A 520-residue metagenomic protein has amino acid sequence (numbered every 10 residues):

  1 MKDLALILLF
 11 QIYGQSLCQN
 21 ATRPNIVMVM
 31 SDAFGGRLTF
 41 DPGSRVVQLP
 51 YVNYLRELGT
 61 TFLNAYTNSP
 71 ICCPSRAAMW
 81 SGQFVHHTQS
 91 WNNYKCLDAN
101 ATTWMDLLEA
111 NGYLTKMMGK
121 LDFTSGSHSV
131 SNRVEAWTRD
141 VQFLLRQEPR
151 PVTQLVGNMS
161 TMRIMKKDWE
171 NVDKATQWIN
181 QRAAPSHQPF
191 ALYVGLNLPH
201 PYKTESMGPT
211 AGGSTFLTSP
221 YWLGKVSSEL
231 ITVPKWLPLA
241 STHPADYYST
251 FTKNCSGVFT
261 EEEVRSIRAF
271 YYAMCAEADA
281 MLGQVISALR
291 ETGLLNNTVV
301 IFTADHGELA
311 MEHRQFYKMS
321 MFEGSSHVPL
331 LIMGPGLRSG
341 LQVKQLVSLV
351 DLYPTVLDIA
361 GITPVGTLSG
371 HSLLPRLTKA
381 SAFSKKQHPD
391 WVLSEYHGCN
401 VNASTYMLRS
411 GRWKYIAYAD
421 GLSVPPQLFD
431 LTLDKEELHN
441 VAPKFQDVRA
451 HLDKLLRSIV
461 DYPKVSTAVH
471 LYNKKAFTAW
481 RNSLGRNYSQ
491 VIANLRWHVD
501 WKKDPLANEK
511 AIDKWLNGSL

Functional and structural regions predicted by a protein language model:
K2-S16: Cleavable N-terminal signal peptides of Sec/SRP-targeted secreted and luminal proteins
A21-P24, A33-V46, L145-M165, N180-Q188 (+6 more regions): Active-site-proximal cap/lid insertion segments
A33-G36, P70-I71, V85-H86, L121-T124 (+11 more regions): Short, solvent-exposed loop/turn segments at secondary-structure junctions
T39-S75, G82-Q83, E109-K116, L230-P234 (+1 more regions): Short, structured active-site-proximal loop/turn typified by the sulfatase FGly-forming signature C/S-X-P-X-R
D41-G43, G59-S81, C96-L97, M117-H128 (+5 more regions): Short, solvent-exposed turn/loop segments enriched in Gly/Ser/Thr/Pro and often Arg
A78-K174, W178-A184, T204-M207, A211-L217: Catalytic-site neighborhoods of secreted/periplasmic enzymes that process anionic sulfate/phosphate groups
F123, T210, E323-S325, S394-P443 (+2 more regions): C-terminal, low-complexity/hydrophilic appendages and adjacent surface loops of extracellular/periplasmic anionic
R182-A183, H306-E312, V350-Y353, D358-L431 (+4 more regions): C-terminal cap/loop subdomain of S1 sulfatases and analogous C-terminal strand-loop tails that border
